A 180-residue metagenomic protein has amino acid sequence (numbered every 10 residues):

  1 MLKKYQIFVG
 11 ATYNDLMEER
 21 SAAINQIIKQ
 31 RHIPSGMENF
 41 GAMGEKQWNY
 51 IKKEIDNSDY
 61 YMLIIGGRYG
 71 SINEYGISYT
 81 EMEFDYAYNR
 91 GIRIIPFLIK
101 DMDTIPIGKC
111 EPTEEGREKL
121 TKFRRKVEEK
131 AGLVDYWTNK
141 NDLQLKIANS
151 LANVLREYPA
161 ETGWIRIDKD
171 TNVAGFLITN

Functional and structural regions predicted by a protein language model:
M1-I64, R90, K169-N180: Conserved N-terminal substructure of TIR/SEFIR domains
G36, I95-L98, Y136-W137: A structural signal for short, well-ordered beta-strand segments and their strand-loop junctions that often border
A42-E45, G67-N89: Conserved TIR/SEFIR loop-to-helix hotspot centered on a Trp-containing motif with a nearby acidic residue
K53-E54, E83-Y86, R90, K126: Hydrophobic/aromatic ligand-binding patch that stacks against planar heteroaromatic rings of cofactors or nucleotides
L63-G67, L98-D101: Short loop/turn segments at strand-loop or loop-helix junctions that form parts of catalytic or ligand-binding pockets
N89-M102: A short helix->loop->beta-strand "cap" motif at the edges of active sites that frequently abuts
T104-N180: C-terminal interaction surface of TIR/SEFIR-family domains
